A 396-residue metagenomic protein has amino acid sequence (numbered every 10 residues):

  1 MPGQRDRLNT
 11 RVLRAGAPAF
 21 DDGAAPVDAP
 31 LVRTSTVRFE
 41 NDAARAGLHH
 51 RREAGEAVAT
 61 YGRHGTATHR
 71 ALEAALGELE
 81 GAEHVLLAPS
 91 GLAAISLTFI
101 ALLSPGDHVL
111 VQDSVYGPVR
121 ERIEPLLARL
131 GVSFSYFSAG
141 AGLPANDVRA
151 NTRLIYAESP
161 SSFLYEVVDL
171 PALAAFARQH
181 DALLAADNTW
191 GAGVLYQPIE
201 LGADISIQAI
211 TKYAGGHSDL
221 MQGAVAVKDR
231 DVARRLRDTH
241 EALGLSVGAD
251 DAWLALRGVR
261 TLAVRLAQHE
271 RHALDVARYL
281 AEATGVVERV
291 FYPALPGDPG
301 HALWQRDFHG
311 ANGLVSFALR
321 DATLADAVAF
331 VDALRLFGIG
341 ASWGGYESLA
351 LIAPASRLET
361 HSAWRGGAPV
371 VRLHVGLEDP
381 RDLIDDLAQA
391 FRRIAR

Functional and structural regions predicted by a protein language model:
M1-A59: N-terminal glycine-rich, Lys/His-bearing helix-loop that initiates the first secondary-structure elements of many
P2-Q4, N9, R14-A15, F20 (+2 more regions): Conserved PLP-enzyme active-site core in the AAT-like
A17-A19, R33-E40, W190, K212 (+6 more regions): Glycine-rich beta-alpha junction loops
N41-A93, V119, I123-P125: Conserved N-terminal alpha-helix of the aminotransferase class I/II PLP-enzyme fold
E124-P125, S133-S135, E282, D321 (+2 more regions): PLP-dependent enzyme catalytic core of the Aspartate aminotransferase-like
A255-V264, G313-D321, V371-G376: Short, well-ordered beta-strand elements within core beta-sheets of diverse protein domains
L274-R335, I339-G344, A355-R365: Conserved small-domain helix->loop->beta segment predominantly found in fold-type I
